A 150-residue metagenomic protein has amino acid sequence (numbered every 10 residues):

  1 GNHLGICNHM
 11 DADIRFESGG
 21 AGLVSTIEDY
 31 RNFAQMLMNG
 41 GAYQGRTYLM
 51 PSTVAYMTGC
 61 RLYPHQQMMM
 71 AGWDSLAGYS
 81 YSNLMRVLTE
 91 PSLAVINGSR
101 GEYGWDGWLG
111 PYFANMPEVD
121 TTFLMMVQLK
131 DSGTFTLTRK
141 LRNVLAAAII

Functional and structural regions predicted by a protein language model:
G1-I150: Catalytic loop of the DD-peptidase/beta-lactamase superfamily, centered on the K-T-G motif and neighboring
